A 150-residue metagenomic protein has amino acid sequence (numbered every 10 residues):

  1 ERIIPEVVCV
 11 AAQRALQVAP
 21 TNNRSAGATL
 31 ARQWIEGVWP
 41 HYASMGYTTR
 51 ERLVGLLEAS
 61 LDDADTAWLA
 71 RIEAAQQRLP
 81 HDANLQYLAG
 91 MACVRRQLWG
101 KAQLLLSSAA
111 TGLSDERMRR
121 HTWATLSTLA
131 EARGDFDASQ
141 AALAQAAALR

Functional and structural regions predicted by a protein language model:
E1-R32, M45: Long, internal scaffold/assembly segments composed of regular secondary structure
V10-R14, R52-L56, Y87-L88, H121 (+1 more regions): "A position-specific structural signal for the A-helix of alpha-solenoid helical repeats
R14, V18, L56-S60, A92 (+2 more regions): TPR/TPR-like alpha-solenoid repeats
V18-N22, R96, R133: Structural motif corresponding to the intra-repeat A-B loop/turn of tetratricopeptide repeats
A28, R32-I35, V54, L143: Residue-level detector of alpha-helical secondary structure
W39-E116: Alpha-helical adaptor scaffolds
E116, R120-R150: C-terminal non-catalytic interaction modules
